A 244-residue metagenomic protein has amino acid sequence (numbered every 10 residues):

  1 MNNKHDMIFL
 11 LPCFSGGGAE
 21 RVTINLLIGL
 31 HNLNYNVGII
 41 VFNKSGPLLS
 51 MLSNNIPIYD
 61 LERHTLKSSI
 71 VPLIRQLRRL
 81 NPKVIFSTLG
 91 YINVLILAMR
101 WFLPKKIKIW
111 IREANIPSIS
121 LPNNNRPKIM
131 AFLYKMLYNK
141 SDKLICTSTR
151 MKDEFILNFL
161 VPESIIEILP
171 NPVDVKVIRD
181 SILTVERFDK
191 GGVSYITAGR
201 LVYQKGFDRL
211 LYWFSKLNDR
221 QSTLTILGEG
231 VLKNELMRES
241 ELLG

Functional and structural regions predicted by a protein language model:
M1-G244: Membrane-interface segments of envelope glycosyltransferases acting on lipid-linked substrates or membrane lipids
